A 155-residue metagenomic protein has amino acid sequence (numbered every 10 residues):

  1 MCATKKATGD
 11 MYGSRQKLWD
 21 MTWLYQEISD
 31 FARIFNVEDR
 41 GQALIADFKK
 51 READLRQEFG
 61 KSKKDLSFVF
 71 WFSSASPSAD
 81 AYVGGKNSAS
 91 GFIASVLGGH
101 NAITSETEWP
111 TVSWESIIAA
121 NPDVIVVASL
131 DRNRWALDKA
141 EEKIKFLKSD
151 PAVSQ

Functional and structural regions predicted by a protein language model:
M1-A3, L66-F72, F92, N101-T104 (+1 more regions): Structural recognition of the beta-strand scaffold that forms the well-ordered cores of secreted hydrolase catalytic
M1-I34, S113-A152: Acidic/His-rich segments in extracytoplasmic proteins that coordinate ligands and/or metal ions
C2-P77, Q155: Extracytoplasmic substrate-binding proteins
K50, D54, W109-V112, L147-K148: Short, conserved clusters of charged catalytic residues that mark active-site and nucleotide-handling motifs
E58-S62, I93, S116-A119: Short, conserved, surface-exposed binding loops centered on an aromatic residue
K63-D65, W109-V112, A120: Extracytoplasmic
S76-Y82, V127, W135: Short, solvent-exposed loop/turn elements at domain surfaces
Y82-W109: Alpha-helical, coiled-coil/dimerization segments enriched in small aliphatic residues
